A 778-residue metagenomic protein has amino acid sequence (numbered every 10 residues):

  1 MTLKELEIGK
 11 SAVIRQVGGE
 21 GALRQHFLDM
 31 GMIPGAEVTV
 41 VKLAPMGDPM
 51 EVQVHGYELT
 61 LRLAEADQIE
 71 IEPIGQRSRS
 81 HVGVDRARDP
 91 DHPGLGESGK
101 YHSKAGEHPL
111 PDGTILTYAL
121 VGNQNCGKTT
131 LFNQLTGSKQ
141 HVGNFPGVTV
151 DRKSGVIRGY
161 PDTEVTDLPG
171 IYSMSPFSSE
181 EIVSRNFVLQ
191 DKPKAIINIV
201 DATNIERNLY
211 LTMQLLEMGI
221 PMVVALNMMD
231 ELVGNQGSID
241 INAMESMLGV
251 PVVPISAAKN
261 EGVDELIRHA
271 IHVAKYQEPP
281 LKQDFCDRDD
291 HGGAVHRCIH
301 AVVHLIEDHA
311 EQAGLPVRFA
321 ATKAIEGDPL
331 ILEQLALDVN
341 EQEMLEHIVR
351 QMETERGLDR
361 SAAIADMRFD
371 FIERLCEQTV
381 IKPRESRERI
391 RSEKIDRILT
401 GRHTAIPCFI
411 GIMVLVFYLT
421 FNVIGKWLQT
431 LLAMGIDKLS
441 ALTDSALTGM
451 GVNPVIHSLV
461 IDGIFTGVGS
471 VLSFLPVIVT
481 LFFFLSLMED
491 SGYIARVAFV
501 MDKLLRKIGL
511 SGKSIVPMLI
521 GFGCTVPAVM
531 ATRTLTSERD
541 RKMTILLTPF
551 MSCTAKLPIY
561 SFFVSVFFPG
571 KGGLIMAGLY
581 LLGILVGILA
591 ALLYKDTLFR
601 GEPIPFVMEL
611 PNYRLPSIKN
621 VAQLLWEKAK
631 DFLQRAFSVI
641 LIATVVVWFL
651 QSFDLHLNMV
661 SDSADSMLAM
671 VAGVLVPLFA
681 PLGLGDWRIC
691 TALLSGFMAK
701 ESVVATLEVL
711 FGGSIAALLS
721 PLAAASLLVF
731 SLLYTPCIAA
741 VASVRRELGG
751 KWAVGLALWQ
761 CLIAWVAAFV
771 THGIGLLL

Functional and structural regions predicted by a protein language model:
D91-S173: Conserved G1/Walker A P-loop phosphate-binding module
Y160, R185-V252, I559: Conserved C-terminal guanine-recognition region of P-loop GTPase G domains, centered on the G4
L232-F285: Canonical P-loop GTPase G-domain recognition
G249, Y276, K282-V452, M659-L668: Extended helical scaffolds that flank P-loop GTPase cores
E355, A362-D366, K382, V423-I464 (+3 more regions): Extended, low-charge hydrophobic alpha-helical regions
C408-L419, L481-S486, V564-V566, L579-L593 (+3 more regions): Hydrophobic core segments of alpha-helical transmembrane domains in multi-pass membrane transport and ion-translocation
M434, K438-L442, A495-T525, R600-L624 (+1 more regions): Juxtamembrane inter-helical linkers in multi-pass membrane proteins
F550, T554-A577, A739-G749, V770-L778: Transmembrane helix-loop junctions at the membrane interface of multipass transporters and ion channels
